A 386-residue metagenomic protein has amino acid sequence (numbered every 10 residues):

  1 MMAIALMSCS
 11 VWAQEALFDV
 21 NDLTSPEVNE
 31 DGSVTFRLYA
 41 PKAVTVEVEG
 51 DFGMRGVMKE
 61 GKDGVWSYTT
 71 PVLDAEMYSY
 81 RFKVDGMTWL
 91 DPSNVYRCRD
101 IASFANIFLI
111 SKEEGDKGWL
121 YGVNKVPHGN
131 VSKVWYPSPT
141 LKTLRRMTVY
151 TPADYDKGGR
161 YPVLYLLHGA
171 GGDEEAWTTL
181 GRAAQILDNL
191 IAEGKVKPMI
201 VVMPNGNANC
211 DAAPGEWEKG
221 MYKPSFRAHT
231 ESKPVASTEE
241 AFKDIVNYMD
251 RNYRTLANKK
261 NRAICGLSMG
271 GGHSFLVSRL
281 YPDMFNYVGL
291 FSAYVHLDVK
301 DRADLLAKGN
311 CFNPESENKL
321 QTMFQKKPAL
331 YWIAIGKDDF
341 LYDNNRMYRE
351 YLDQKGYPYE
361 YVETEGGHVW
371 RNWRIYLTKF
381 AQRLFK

Functional and structural regions predicted by a protein language model:
M1-E15: Bacterial Sec-dependent N-terminal signal peptides
S8-C9, D19, Q354: Generic detector of low-complexity/intrinsically disordered segments and short hydrophobic N-terminal stretches
Q14-D22: Surface-exposed loop/turn and intrinsically disordered segments
A16, V28-R55, E60-K386: Non-catalytic cap/lid and distal C-terminal segments of serine-dependent acyl enzymes
L23-E27: Short beta-strand segments of immunoglobulin-like
